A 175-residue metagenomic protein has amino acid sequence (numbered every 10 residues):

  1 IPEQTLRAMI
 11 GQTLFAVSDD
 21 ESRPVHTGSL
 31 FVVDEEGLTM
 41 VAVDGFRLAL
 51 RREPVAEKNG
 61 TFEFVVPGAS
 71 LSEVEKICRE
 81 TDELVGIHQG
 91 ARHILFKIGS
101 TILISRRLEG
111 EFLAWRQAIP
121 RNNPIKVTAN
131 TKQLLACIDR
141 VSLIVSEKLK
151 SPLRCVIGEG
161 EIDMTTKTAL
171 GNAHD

Functional and structural regions predicted by a protein language model:
I1-R52, A56-L108, N122-D175: DNA polymerase processivity clamps
